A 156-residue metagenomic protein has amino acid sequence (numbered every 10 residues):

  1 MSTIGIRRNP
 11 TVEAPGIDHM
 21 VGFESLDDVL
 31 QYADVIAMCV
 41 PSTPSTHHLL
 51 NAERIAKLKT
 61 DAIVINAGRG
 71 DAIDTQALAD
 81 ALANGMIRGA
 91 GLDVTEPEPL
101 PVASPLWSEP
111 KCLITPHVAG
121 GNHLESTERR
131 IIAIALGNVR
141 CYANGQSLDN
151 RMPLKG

Functional and structural regions predicted by a protein language model:
M1-S2: Residues at the starts of beta-strands that form the adenosine-phosphate
I6: The conserved SAM/SAH-binding core of class I Rossmann-like methyltransferase domains, concentrating on the hydrophobic
N9-P105: Rossmann-like adenosine-cofactor binding region
D61, A67-G156: Rossmann-like dinucleotide-binding domain for NAD(H)/NADP(H)
